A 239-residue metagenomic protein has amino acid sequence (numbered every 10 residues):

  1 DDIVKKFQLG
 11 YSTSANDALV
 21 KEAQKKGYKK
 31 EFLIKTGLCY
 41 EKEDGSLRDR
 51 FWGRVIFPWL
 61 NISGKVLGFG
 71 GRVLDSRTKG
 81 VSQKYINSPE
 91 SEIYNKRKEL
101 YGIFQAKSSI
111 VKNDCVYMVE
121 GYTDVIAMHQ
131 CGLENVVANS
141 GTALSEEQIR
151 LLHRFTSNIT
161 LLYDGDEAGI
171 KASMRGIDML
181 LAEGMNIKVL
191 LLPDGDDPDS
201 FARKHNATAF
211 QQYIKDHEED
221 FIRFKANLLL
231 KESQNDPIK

Functional and structural regions predicted by a protein language model:
I3-K6, T13: Terminal amphipathic helices with adjacent charged low-complexity linkers/tails
A15-F155, I159, S173: Phosphate-handling DNA/RNA-contact segment within nucleic-acid enzymes
L100, E146-I149, H153, G169-I177 (+5 more regions): Amphipathic alpha-helical transducer elements in NTP-driven molecular machines
Y122-T123, L133, G184, L190-L192: Alpha-helical interaction elements
T123, L144, Y163-S173, L191 (+1 more regions): Acidic, metal-coordinating catalytic cores used for nucleic-acid/nucleotide bond scission and strand-transfer chemistry
G132-V136, G176-M179, K204-T208: Short secondary-structure boundary/capping segments
M185-K239: C-terminal or mid-to-C-terminal helical accessory/interaction module adjacent to the motor/catalytic core
